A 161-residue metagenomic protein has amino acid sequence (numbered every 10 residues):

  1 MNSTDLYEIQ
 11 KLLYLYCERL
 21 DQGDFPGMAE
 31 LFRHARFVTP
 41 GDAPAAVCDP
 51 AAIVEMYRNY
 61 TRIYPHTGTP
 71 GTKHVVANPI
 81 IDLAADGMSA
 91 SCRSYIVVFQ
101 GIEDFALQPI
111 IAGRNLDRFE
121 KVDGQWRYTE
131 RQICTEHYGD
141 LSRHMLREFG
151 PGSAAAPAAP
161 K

Functional and structural regions predicted by a protein language model:
M1-L31: Short, low-complexity N-terminal intrinsically disordered segments enriched in polar/charged residues
M1-T4, A45-C48, L107: A structural signal for alpha-helical segments
D5, R33-A35, I110: Short acidic/polar micro-motifs centered on Gly/Asp/Asn
L12-L15, N59, R118: Alpha-helical scaffold segments in carbohydrate-active enzymes
F25-I96: A solvent-exposed, acidic/Ser-Thr-rich amphipathic alpha-helical stretch
H66-K161: A beta-strand edge to alpha-helix "cap/lid" segment located at domain peripheries
